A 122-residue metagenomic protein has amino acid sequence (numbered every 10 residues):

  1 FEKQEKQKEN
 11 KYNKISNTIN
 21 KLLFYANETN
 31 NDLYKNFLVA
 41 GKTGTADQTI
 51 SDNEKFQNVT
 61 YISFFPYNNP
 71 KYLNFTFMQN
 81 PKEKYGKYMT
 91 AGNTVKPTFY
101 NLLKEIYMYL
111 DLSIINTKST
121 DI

Functional and structural regions predicted by a protein language model:
F1-K6, K14-D111: Active-site beta-strand/loop architecture of penicillin-binding DD-peptidases
S113-I122: Short, highly charged C-terminal tails/helix-capping segments
